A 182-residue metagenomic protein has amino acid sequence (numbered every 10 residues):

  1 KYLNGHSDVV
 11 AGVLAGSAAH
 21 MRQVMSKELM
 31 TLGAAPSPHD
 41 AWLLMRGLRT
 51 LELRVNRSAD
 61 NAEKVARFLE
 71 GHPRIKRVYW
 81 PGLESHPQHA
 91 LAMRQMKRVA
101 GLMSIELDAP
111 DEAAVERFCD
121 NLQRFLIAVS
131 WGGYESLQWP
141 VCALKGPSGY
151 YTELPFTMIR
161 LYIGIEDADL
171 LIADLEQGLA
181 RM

Functional and structural regions predicted by a protein language model:
Y2-L102, E106-C142: Active-site C-terminal subdomain of aminotransferase-like
R54, A109, S136-M182: PLP-dependent enzyme catalytic core of the Aspartate aminotransferase-like
